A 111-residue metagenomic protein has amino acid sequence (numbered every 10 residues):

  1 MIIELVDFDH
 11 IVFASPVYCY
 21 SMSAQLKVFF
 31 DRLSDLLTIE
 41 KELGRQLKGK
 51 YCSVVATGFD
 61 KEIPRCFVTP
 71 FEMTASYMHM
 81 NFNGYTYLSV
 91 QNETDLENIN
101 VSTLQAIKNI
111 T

Functional and structural regions predicted by a protein language model:
M1-M78: Helix-loop-strand module that forms the ligand-binding subsite of alpha/beta enzymes
E72-T111: Glycine-rich phosphate/pyrophosphate-binding loop and the adjoining helix
